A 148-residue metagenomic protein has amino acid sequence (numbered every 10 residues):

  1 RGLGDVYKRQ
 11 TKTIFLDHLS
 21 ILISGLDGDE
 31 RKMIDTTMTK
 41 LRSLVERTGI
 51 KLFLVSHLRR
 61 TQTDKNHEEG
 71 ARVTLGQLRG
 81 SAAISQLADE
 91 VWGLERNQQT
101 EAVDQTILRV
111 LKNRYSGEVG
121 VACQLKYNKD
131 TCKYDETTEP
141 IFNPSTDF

Functional and structural regions predicted by a protein language model:
R1, D5-F15, G28, T39-T48 (+1 more regions): C-terminal regions of RecA-like/P-loop NTPase motor modules
H18: Walker B catalytic acidic pair
I21, L58: Short glycine-rich anion-binding loops that position phosphate/pyrophosphate groups of nucleotides and phosphorylated
I23-E30: Conserved ATPase-coupling elements of RecA-like P-loop NTPase cores
I34-T37: …and closely analogous acidic/polar surface helices at protein-protein or active-site interfaces in A-domain-like
K51-H57: Structural recognition of the conserved hydrophobic beta-strand(s) that form the central parallel beta-sheet of P-loop
